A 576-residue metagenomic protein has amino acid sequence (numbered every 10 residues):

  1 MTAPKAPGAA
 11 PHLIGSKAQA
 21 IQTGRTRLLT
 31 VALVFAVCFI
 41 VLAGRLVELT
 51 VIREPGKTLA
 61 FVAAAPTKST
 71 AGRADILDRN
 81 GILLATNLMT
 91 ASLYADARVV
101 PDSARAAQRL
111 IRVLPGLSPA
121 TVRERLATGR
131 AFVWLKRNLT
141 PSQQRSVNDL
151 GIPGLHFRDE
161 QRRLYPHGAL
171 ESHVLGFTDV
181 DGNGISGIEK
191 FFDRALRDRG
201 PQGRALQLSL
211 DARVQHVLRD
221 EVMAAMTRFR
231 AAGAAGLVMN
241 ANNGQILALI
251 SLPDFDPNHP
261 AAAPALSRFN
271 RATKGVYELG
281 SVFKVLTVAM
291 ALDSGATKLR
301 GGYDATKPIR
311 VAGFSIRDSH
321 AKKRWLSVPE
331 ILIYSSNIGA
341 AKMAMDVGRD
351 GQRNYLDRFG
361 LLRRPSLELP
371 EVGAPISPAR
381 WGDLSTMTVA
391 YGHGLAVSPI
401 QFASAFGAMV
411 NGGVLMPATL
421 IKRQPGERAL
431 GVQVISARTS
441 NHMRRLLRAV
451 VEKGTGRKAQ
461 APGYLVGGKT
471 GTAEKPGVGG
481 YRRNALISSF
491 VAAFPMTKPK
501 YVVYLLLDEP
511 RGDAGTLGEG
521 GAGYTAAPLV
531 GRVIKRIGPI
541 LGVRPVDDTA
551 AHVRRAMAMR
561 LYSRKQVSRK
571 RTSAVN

Functional and structural regions predicted by a protein language model:
M1-P260, R271, V276, K298 (+5 more regions): Periplasmic/cell-envelope proteins involved in peptidoglycan metabolism and beta-lactam response
T2-H12, A85, G236, N240-S281 (+5 more regions): Beta-lactam-recognizing serine transpeptidase/beta-lactamase-like catalytic domain environment
